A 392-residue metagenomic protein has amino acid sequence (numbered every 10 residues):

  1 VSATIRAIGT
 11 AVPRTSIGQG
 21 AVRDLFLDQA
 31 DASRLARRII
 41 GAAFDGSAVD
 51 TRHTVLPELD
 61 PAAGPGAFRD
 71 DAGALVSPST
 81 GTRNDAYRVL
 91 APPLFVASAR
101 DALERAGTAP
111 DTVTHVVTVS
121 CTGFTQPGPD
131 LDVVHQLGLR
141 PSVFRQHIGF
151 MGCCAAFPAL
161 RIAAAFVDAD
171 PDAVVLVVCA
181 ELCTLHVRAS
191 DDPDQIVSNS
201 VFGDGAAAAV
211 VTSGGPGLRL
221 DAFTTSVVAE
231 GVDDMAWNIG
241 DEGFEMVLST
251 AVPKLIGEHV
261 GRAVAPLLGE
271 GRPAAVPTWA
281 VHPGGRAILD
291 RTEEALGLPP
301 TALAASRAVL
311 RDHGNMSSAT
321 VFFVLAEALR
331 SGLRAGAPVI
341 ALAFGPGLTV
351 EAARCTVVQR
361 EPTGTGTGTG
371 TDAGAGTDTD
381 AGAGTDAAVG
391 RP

Functional and structural regions predicted by a protein language model:
V1-A86, V174, C183, V187-E258 (+4 more regions): Condensing-enzyme catalytic core mediating Claisen C-C bond formation in acyl metabolism
A43, S47-G138, P273-L289: Conserved beta-ketoacyl condensing-enzyme motif
D45, V49, L90-A106, I162 (+3 more regions): Short, well-ordered amphipathic alpha-helical segments that serve as non-catalytic structural scaffolds within diverse
P78-S79, P110-H115, H135-G149, A189-D194 (+1 more regions): Glycine/charged-rich beta-loop-alpha catalytic/anionic-binding loops adjacent to active sites
L103, C121-G123, R140-S142, H147-D168 (+5 more regions): Claisen-condensing/thiolase-fold acyl-transfer catalytic domains that form or cleave C-C bonds in fatty acid
T125-L139, V177-R188, V232-W237, L289-L303: Acidic-glycine-rich active-site phosphate/pyrophosphate-binding loop
P141-V143, I148, A155-I162, C179-G205: Active-site glycine-rich loop that binds ribose-phosphate moieties when present
T365-A387: Long, intrinsically disordered low-complexity tandem-repeat segments
